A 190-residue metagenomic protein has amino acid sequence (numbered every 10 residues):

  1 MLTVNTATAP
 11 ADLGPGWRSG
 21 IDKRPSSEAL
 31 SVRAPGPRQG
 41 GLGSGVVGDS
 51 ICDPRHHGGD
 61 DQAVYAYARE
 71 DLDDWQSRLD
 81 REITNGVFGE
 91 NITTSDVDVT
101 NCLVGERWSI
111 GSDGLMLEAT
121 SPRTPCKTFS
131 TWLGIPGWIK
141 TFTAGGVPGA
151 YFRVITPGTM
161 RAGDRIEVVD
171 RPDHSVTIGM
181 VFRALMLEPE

Functional and structural regions predicted by a protein language model:
M1-G111, L115-T128, D170-E190: Electropositive, beta-rich accessory/interaction domains or terminal extensions that provide binding surfaces
G105, P157, R161-D164: Loop/turn positions that initiate beta-strands
E106-T156: Glycine-rich active-site loops that engage anionic ligands at enzyme catalytic sites
V147-P148, D164-I166: A structural signal for small-residue-enriched, beta-sheet-centric alpha/beta enzyme cores and oligomeric scaffold folds
